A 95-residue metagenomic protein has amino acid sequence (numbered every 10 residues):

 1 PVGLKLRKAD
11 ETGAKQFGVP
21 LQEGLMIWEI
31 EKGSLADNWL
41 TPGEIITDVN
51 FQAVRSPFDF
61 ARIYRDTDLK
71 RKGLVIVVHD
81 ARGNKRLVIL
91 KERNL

Functional and structural regions predicted by a protein language model:
P1-L95: C-terminal recognition in membrane/secretory proteostasis and scaffolding
